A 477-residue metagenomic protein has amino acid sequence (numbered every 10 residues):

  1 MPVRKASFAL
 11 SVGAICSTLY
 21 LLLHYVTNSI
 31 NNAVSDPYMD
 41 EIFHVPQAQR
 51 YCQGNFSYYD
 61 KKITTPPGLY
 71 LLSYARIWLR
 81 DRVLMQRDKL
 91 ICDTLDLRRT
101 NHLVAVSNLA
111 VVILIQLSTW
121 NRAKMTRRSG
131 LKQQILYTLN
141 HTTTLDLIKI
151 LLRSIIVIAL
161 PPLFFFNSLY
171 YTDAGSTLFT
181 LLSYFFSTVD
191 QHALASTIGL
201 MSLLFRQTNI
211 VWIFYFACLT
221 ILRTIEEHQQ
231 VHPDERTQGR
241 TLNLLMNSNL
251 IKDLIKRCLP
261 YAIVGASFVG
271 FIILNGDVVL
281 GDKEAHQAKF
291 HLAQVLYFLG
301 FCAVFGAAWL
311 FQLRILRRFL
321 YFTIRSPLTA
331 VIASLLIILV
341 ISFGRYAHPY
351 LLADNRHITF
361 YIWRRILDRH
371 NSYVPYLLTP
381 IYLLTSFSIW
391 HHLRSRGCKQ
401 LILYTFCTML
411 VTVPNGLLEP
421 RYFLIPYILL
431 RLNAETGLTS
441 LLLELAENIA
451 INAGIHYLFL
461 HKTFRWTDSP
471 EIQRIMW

Functional and structural regions predicted by a protein language model:
M1-T27, T142-L147, P327, R396: Start-transfer (signal-anchor) and selected internal transmembrane alpha helices of multi-pass inner/ER membrane
V26-T27, N31-Q47, F56-R76, I91 (+2 more regions): Extracytoplasmic catalytic/substrate-binding loops of multi-pass membrane glycan-assembly enzymes
I63, P67, R82-V111, I150 (+1 more regions): Loop-to-helix entry region of an early transmembrane alpha helix in multi-pass inner-membrane enzymes
R99-T138: Transmembrane-helix motifs of polytopic, lipid-linked glycan transferases
R128-I135, D146, I150-P162: Transmembrane and membrane-interface helices of multi-pass, inner-membrane envelope-modifying transferases
S154-I155, A159-P162, L181-F186, H192-Q207 (+3 more regions): Membrane-interface alpha helices of multi-pass inner-membrane proteins
P162-G175, E419-F423: Short acidic/glycine- and proline-prone juxtamembrane loop motifs at membrane-interface regions of multi-pass membrane
M201-I362, I451-W466: Membrane-lumen/periplasm interface segments of specific transmembrane helices in polyprenyl phosphate-linked
